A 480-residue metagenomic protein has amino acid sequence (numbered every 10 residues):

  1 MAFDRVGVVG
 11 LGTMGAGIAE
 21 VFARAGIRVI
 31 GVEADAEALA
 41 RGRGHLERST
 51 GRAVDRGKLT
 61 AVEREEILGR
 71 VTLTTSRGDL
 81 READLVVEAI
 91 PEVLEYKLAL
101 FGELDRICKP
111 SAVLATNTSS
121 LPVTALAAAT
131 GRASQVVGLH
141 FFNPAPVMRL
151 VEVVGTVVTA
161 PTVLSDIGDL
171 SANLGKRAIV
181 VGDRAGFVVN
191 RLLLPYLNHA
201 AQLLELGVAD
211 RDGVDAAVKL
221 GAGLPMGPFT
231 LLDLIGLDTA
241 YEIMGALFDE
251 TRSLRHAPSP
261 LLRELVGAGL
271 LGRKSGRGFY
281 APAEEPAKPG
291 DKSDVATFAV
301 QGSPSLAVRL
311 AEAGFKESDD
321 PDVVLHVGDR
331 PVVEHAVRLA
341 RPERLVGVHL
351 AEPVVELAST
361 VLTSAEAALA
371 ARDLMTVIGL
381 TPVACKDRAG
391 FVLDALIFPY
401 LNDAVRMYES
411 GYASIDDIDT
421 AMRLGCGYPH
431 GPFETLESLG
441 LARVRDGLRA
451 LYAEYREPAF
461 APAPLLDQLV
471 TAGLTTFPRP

Functional and structural regions predicted by a protein language model:
A2, L11, A25-I27, A172 (+6 more regions): NAD(P)-dependent Rossmann-like dehydrogenase/reductase catalytic/cofactor-binding core
A2-R5, A83, S111, V295-T297: Phosphate-coordination loops involved in phosphoryl transfer and adenosine-cofactor binding
G15-A16: N-terminal Rossmann-fold NAD(P) dinucleotide-binding loop
A19, A23: Gly/Ala-rich phosphate-binding loop of Rossmann-like dinucleotide-binding domains, activating on the conserved
I30: Conserved beta-strand positions in the Rossmann-like core of class I SAM-dependent methyltransferases
A34-A38, A53-L114, L121, R309-E334: Rossmann-like NAD(P)-binding element
L59-T72, S134-Q135, K176, E343-R344 (+1 more regions): A short helix-to-beta-strand connector/capping loop
A99-V147, G155-L164, G168, D322-V354 (+1 more regions): Rossmann-fold NAD(P)-binding glycine/threonine-rich loop
